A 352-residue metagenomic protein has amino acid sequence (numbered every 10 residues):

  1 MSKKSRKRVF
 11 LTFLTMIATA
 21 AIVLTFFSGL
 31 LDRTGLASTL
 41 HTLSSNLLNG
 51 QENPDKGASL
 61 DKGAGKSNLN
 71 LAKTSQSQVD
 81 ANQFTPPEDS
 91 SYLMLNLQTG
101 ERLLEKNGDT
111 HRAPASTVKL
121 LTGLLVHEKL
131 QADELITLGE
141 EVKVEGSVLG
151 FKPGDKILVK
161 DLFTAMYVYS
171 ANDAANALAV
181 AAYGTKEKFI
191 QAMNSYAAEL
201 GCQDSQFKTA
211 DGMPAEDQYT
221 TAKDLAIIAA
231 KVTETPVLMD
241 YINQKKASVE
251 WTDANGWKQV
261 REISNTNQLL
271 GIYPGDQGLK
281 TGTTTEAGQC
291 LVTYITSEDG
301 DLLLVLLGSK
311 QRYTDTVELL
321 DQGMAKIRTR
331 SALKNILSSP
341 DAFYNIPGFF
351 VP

Functional and structural regions predicted by a protein language model:
S2-A18: N-terminal Sec-pathway targeting helices
K4-R8, P54-G57, I346: N-terminal cationic leader/targeting segments used for protein routing and processing
S5, T34-S38, S331: Coil-to-alpha-helix initiation sites in intrinsically disordered, low-complexity, charged segments
K7, T25-S28, C202-Q203, D217-P352: Domain-terminus/edge residues, biased toward the C-terminal soluble/receptor-binding domains of extracytoplasmic
F13, R33-K223, I227-T233: Active-site-adjacent loops and short helices of periplasmic peptidoglycan-processing enzymes
M16, A20, T34, K119 (+1 more regions): An N-terminal domain-start capping segment
A20-D32: Short hydrophobic alpha-helical membrane-anchoring segments
